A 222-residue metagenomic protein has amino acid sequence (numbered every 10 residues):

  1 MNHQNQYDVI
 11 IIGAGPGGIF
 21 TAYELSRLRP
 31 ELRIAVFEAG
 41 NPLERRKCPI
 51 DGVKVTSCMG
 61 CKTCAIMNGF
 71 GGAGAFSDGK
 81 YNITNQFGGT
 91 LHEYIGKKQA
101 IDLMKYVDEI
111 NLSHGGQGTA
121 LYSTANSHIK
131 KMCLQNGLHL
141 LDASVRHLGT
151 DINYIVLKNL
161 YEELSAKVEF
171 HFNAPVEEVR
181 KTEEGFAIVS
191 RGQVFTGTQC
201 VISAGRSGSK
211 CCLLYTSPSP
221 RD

Functional and structural regions predicted by a protein language model:
N5-G15, A35: Beta1/beta-strand and adjacent pyrophosphate-binding region of the FAD-binding site in flavoprotein oxidoreductases
I12, F195-G205: Short hydrophobic core segments
G18: N-terminal Rossmann-fold NAD(P) dinucleotide-binding loop
P42-R46, I50-A166: Conserved N-terminal/central alpha/beta ligand/cofactor-binding core
F172-E184: A conserved short coil-to-beta-strand element within the FAD-binding core of flavoproteins
R206-L214: Flavin (primarily FAD) binding-site architecture
Y215-D222: Conserved small/polar residues in nucleotide/adenosyl-binding loops
